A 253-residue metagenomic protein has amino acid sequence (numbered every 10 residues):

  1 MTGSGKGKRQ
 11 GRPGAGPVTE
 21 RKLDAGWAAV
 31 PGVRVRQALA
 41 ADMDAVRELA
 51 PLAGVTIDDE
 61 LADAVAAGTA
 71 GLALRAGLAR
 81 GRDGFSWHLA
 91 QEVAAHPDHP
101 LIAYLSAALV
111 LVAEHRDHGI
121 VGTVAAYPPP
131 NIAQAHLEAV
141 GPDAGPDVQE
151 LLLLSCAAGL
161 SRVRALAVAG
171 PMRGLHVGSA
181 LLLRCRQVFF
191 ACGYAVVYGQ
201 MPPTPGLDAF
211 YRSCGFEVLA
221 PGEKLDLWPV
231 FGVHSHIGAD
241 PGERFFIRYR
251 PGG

Functional and structural regions predicted by a protein language model:
T2-G81, G252-G253: Conserved N-terminal entry element of GNAT/NAT acetyltransferase domains
P51-V110, H115-R116, I120, A125: Active-site rim helix/loop that mediates acceptor-substrate recognition in acyltransferases
A108-V112, T123, L160, A165 (+1 more regions): Short hydrophobic/aromatic beta-strand element in the GNAT-like acyltransferase core that lines or flanks the acyl-donor
I120, A125-A165, K224-I237: Conserved acyl-donor/pantetheine-binding loop and adjacent beta-alpha core of acyl/acetyltransferases and related
L160-S161, F189-P203: Conserved GNAT acetyl-CoA-binding A-motif
V168, G174-Q187, S213: Conserved acetyl-CoA-binding loop-helix of GNAT-fold acetyltransferases
V168-R173, Y198-D208, E223-P229: Conserved beta-strand-loop-alpha-helix junction that forms the acyl-donor binding cleft
R212-G222: Conserved acetyl-CoA-binding loop of GNAT-fold acetyltransferases
